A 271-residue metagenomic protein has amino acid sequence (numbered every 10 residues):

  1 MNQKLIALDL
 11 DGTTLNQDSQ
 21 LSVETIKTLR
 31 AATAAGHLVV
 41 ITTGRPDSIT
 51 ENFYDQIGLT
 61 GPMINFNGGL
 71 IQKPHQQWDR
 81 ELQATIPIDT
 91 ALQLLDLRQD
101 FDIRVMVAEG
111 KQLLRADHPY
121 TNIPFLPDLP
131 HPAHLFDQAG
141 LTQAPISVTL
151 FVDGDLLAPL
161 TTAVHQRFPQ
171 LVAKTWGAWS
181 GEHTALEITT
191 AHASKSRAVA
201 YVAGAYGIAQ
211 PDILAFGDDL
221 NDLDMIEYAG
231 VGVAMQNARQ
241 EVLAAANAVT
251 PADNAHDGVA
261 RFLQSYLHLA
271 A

Functional and structural regions predicted by a protein language model:
M1-Q3, S22, I188-A271: Mg2+-dependent phosphoryl-transfer enzymes with acidic/Ser/Thr/Gly-rich catalytic loops
Q3-D18: Asp-based phosphoryl-transfer active-site loop
Q20-N122: Active-site phosphate-binding/coordination module
R30-A34, Q99, H165, E227 (+1 more regions): Anion (oxyanion) recognition and catalysis
G36-V40, T60-G61, S147, P211-D212 (+2 more regions): Short active-site oxyanion
I57-L59, N67, R167-P169, Y228-A229 (+1 more regions): Short, structured coil segments at secondary-structure junctions
F101-R104, A108-F216, L220: Conserved acidic, metal-coordinating active-site core of Asp-based, Mg2+-dependent phosphoryl-transfer enzymes
